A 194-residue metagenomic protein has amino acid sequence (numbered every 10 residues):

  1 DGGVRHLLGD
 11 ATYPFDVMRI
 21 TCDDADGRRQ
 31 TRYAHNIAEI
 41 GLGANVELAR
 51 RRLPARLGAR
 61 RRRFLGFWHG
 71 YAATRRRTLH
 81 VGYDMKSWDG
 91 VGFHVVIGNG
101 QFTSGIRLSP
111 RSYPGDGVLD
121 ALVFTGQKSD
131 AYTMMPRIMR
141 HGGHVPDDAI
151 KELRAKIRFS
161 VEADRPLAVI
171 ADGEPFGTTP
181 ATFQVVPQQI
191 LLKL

Functional and structural regions predicted by a protein language model:
D1-F93: Catalytic core of DAGKc-family lipid kinases
I20-T21, E39, A49, G98 (+2 more regions): Short beta-strand-to-turn element immediately C-terminal to the catalytic PLP-Schiff-base lysine in fold type I
E39, G43, V96-P110, P175: Glycine-rich phosphate/pyrophosphate-binding beta-alpha loops
G43-V46, D89-V91, T103-I106, S129-T133: Short acidic/glycine-rich loop or secondary-structure boundary segments that cap or lie
P54-R62, T103-G105, R111-Y132: Gly/Ser/Thr-rich active-site loops/lids in small-molecule metabolic enzymes that frequently grip phosphoryl groups
R75-R77, V91-F93, G115-L119, A155-I157: A generic structural signal for short beta-strands and their flanking turns/coil linkers
Y83-D89, Y113, V123-L194: ATP/nucleoside-binding phosphotransfer catalytic cores, i.e., glycine-rich phosphate-binding loops
